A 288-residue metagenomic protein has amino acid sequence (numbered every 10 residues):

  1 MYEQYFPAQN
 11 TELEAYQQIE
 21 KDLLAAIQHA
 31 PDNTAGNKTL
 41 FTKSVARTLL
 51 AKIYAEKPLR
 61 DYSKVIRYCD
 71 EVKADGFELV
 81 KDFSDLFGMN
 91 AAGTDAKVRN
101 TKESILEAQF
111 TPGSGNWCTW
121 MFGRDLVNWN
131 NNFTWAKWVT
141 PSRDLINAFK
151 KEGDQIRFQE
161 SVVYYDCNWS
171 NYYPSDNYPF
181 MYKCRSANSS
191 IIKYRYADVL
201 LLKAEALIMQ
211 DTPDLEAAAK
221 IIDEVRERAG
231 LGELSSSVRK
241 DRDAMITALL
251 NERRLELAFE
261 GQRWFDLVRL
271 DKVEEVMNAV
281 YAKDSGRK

Functional and structural regions predicted by a protein language model:
M1-G115, E152-K288: Acidic/polar-rich alpha-helix caps and helix-coil junctions
G113-A136, C184, E260: Acidic-aromatic pocket-rim loops
L126-A148, E152: Short, cationic low-complexity segments
